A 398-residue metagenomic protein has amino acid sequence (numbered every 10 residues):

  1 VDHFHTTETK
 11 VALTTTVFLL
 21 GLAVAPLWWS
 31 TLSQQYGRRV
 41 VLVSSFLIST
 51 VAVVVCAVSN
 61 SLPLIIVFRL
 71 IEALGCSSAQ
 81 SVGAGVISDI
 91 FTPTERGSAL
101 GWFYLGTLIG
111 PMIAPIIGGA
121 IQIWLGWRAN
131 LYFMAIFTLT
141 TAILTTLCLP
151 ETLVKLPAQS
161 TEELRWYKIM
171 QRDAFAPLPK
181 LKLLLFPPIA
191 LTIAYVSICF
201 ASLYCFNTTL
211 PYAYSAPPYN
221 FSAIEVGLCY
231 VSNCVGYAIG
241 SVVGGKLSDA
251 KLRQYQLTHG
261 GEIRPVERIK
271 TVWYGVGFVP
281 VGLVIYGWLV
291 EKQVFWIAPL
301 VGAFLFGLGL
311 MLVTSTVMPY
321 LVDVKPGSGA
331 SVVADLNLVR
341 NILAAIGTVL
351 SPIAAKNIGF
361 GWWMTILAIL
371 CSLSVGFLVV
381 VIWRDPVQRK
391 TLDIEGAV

Functional and structural regions predicted by a protein language model:
V1-V398: A six-helix transmembrane bundle that forms the core substrate pathway of small-molecule transporters
